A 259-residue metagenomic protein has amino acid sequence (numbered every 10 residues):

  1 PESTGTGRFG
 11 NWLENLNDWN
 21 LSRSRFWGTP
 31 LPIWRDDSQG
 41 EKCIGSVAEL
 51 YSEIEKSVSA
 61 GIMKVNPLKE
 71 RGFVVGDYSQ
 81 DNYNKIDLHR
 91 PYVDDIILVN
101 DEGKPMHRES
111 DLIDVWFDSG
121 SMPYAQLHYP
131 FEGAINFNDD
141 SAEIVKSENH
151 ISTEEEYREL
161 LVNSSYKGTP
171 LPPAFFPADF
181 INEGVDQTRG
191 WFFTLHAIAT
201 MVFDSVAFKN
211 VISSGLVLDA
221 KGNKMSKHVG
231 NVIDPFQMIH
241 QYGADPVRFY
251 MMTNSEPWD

Functional and structural regions predicted by a protein language model:
P1-D259: Structured secondary-structure scaffolds
